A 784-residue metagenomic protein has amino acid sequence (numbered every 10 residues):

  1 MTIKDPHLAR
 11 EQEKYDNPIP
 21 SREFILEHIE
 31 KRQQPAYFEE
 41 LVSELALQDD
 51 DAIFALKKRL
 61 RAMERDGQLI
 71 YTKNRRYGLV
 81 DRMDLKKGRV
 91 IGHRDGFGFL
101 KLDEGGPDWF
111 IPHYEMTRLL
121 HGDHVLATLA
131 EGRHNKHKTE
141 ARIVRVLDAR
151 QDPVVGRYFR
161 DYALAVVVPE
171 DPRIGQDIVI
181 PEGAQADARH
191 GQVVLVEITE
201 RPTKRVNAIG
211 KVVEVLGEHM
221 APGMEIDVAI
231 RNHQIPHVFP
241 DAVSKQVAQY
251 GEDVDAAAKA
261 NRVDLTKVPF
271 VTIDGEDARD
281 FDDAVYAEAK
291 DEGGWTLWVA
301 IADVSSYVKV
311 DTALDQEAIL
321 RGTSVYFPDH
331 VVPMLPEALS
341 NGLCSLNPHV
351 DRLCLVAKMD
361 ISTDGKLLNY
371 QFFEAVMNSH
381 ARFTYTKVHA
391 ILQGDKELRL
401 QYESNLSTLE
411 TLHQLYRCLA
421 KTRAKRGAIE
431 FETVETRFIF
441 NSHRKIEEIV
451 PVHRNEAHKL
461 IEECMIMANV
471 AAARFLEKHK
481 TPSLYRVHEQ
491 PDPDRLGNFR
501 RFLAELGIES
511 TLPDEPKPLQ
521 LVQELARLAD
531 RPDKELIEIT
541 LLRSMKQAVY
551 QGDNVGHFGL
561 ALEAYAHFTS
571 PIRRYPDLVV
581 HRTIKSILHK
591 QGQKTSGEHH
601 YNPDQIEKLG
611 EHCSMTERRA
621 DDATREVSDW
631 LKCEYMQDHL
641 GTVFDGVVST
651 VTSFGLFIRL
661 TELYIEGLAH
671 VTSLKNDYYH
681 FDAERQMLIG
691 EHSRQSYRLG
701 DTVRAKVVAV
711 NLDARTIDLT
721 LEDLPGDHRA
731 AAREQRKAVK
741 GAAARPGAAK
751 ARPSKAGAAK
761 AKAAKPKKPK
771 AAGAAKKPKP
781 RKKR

Functional and structural regions predicted by a protein language model:
M1-W298, S305-D351, R382-F383, K387-A390 (+2 more regions): Charge-lined substrate channels and their catalytic hotspots, especially those that engage the 3′ end of RNA
S43, L195, R201-P202, E218 (+5 more regions): Electropositive polyanion-binding surfaces
T72, L102, F159, P169 (+6 more regions): Acidic/polar residues at beta-strand termini and the immediately following turn/coil
F99-D103, F110, V166-D171, F657-E662 (+2 more regions): Short, acidic/hydrophobic/Gly-rich beta-strand patch recurrent on exposed beta strands that often constitutes part
P107-P112, I174-I180, Y664-F681, R729-E734: A short macromolecule-binding patch
D123, H670-D713, I717, A731-A738: Intrinsically disordered, low-complexity linker and terminal regions at domain boundaries
A127, V196, V651, A705-V707: A generic structural signal for residues embedded in beta-strands
K136-H137, G156, R205, L699 (+1 more regions): Internal insertion modules embedded within essential enzymes
